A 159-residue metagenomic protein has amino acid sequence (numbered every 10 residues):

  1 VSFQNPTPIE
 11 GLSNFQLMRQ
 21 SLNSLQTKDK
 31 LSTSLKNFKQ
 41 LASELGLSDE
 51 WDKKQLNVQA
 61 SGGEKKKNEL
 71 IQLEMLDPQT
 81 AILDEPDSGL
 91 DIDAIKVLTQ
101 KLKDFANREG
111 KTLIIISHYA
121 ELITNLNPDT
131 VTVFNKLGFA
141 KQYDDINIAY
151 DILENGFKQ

Functional and structural regions predicted by a protein language model:
Q4-N5, G11-L25, N37: Q-loop/switch helix immediately C-terminal to the Walker
L73-E74: ABC ATPase C-loop
T80-I82: Walker B motif beta-strand of ABC-family P-loop ATPases
E85-P86, D93: Walker B catalytic motif
I95-R108: Helical segment within the ABC ATPase nucleotide-binding domain
G110-S117: Conserved H-loop
Y119-L126: Conserved H-loop
T130, F134-Q159: Conserved beta-strand-loop-alpha-helix hinge in the C-terminal portion of ABC ATPase nucleotide-binding domains
